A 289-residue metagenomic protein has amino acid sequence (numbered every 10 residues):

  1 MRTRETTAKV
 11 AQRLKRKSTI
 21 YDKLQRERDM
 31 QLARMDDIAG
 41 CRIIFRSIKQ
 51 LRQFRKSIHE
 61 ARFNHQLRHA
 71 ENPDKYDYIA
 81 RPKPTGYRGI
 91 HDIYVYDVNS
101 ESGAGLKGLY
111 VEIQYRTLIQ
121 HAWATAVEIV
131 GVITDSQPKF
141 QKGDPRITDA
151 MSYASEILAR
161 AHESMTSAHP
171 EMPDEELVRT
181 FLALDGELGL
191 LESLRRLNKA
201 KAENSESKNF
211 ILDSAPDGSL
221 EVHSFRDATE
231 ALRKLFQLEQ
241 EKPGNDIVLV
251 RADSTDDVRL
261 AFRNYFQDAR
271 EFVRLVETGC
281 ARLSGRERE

Functional and structural regions predicted by a protein language model:
M1-R26: Surface-exposed, low-hydrophobicity interaction/linker segments
Q25-D36, I211-L212, F236-Q240: Short, flexible, solvent-exposed loop/turn segments with mixed acidic/basic and small polar residues
R46-Q50: Helix N-cap motif at beta-to-alpha junctions
I58, N64-E101: Short Gly/Thr-rich strand-loop-strand
A104-F210: An acidic, glycine-/histidine-flanked metal-binding catalytic module
G218-A228, I247-V250: A short, exposed loop/beta-hairpin motif centered on an aromatic-Gly-Thr core
D227-E241: A short, charged, amphipathic alpha-helix used as a generic interaction element across diverse proteins
P243-R288: Short, mixed-charge low-complexity intrinsically disordered segments
